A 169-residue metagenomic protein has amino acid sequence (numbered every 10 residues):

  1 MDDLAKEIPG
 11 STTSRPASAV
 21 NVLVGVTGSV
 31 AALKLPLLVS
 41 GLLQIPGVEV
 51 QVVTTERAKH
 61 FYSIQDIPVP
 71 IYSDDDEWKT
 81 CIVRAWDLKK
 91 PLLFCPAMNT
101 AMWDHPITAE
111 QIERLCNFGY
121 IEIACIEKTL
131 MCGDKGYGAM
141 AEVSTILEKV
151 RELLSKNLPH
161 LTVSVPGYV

Functional and structural regions predicted by a protein language model:
M1-L93, T100-V169: A cross-family phosphate/adenosyl-ligand binding-site feature
